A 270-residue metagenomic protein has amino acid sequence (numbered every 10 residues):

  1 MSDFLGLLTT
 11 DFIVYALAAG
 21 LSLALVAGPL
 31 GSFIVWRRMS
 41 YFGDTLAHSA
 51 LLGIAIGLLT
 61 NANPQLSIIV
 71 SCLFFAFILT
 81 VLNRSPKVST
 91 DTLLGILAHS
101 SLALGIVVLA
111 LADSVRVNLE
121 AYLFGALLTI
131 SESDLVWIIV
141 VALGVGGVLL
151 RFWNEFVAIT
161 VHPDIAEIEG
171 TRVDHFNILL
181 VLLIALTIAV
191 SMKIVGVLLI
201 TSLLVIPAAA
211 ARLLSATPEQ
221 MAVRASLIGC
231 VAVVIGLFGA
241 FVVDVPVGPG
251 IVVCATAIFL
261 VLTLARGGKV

Functional and structural regions predicted by a protein language model:
M1-A24: Membrane-interfacial amphipathic/re-entrant helices at transmembrane-helix boundaries
D3-T9, L123-L128, I228-G268: C-terminal binding/interaction regions
F12-A19, L119-G146: Loop-to-helix entry region at the N-terminal start of transmembrane alpha-helices in multi-pass membrane transporters
A16, P64-C72, D91, G95 (+3 more regions): Loop-to-transmembrane alpha-helix initiation sites
S32-V115, A211-V223, A240-V243, R266-G268: Short loop segments and helix-boundary regions at transmembrane helix junctions of multi-pass inner-membrane proteins
S49-L59, L97-L109, T129, V173-A185 (+2 more regions): Small-residue-rich segments of transmembrane alpha-helices in multi-pass membrane proteins, especially helix faces
G147-L180: Membrane-helix/interface signature in polytopic inner-membrane proteins
I194, I200-P249: Transmembrane alpha-helical segments in multi-pass inner-membrane proteins
